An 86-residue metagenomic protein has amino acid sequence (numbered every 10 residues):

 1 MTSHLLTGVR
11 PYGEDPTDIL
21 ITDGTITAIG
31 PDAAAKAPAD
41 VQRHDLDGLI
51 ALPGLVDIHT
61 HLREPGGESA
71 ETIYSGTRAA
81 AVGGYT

Functional and structural regions predicted by a protein language model:
M1-P38: N-terminal metal-binding scaffold of metallo-dependent hydrolase/deaminase domains
L6, Q42-H44, V56: Hydrophobic/aromatic beta-strand patches that form the interior of the parallel beta-sheet core in alpha/beta enzyme
R10, A39-D40, D57-T60: Generic preference for well-ordered secondary structure
G13-D15, D40-Q42, G66-E71: Short, exposed beta-strand "edge-strand" segments with a Pro/Gly-rich flavor and a Y/T-containing core
L20, A28, D45, D57 (+1 more regions): Short, conserved beta-strand segments within well-ordered enzyme catalytic domains that often line or immediately flank
A35-A51: Active-site metal-binding motif and surrounding structural segment of the metallo-beta-lactamase
L49-T86: Metal-associated gating/positioning segment near the N- to mid-region
